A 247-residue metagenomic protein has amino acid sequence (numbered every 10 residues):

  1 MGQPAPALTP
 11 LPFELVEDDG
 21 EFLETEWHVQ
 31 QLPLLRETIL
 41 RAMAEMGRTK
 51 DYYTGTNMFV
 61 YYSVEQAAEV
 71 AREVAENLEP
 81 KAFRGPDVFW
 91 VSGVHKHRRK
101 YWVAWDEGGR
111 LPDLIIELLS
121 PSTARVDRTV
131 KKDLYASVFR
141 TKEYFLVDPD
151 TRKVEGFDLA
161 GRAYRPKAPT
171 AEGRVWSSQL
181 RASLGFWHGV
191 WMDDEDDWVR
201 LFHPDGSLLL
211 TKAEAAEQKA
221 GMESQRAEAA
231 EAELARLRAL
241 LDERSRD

Functional and structural regions predicted by a protein language model:
M1-E24, H28-V29, P33-A44, V60-P86 (+2 more regions): C-terminal interaction segment
M46-R48: Short loop/turn motifs that connect adjacent beta-strands in outer-membrane beta-barrel proteins
Y53-G55, F145-D148: A structural signal for short, well-ordered beta-strand segments and their strand-loop junctions that often border
